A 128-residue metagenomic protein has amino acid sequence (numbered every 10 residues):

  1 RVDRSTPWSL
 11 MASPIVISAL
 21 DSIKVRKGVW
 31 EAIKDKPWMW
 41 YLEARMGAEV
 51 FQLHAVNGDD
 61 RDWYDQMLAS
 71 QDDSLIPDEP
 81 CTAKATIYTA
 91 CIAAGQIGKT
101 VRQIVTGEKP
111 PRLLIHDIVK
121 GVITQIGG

Functional and structural regions predicted by a protein language model:
R1-P7: Conserved SAM/SAH-binding loop
W8-G128: Glycine-rich phosphate/adenylate-binding loop
